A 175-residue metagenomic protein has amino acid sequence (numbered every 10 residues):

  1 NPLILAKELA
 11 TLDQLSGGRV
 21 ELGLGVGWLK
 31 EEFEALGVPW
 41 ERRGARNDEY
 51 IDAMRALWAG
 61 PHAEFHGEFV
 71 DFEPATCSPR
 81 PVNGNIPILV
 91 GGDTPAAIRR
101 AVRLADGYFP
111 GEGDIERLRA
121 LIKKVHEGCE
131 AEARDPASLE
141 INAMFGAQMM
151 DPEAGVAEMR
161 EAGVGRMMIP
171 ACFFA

Functional and structural regions predicted by a protein language model:
N1-A175: Active-site-adjacent structural elements that line small-molecule/cofactor binding pockets in enzymes
